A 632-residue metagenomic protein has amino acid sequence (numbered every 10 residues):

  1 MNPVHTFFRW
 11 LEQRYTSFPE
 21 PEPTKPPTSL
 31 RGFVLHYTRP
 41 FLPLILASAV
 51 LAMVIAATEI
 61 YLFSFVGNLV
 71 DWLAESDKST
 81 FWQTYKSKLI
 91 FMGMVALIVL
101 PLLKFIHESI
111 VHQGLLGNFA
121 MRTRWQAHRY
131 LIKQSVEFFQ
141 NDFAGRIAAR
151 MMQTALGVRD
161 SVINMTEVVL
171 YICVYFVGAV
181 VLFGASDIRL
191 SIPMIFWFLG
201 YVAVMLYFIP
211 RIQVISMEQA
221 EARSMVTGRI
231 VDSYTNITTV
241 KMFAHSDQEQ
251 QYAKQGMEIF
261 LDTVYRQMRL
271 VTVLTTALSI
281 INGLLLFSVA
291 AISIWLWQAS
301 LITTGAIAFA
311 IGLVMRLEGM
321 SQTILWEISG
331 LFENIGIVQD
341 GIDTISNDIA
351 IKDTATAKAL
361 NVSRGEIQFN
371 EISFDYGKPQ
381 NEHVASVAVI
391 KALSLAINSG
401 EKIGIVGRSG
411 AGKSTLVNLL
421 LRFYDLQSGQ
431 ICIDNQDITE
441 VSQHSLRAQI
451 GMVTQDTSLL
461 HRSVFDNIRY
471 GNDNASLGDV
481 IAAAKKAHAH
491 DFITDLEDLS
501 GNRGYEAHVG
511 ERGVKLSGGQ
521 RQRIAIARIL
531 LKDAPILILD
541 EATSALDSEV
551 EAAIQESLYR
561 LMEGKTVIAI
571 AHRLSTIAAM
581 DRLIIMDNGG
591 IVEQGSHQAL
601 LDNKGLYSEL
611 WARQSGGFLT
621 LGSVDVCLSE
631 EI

Functional and structural regions predicted by a protein language model:
M1-E59, A74-G93, H107-L116, R129 (+8 more regions): Membrane-integrated ABC transporters
R9, T16-P27, T58-A74, A96-A144 (+11 more regions): Juxtamembrane helix-loop junctions of ABC transporter transmembrane domains
P40, L44-V54, V99-P101, N164-E218 (+2 more regions): Transmembrane helices of ABC transporter permease
P43-N68, L89, G93, V111-H112 (+5 more regions): Alpha-helical segments in transporter systems
M92-K104, F198-V202, L206, V271-L286 (+2 more regions): Hydrophobic alpha-helical segments in the permease module
D142-G145, S216-R266, V338, T356-K358: Loop segments that connect adjacent transmembrane helices in multi-pass transporters
A222, H245, R269, L286 (+1 more regions): Cytosolic ends of transmembrane helices, especially the final helix of ABC transmembrane type-1 domains
L360-I632: ABC-type nucleotide-binding domain
